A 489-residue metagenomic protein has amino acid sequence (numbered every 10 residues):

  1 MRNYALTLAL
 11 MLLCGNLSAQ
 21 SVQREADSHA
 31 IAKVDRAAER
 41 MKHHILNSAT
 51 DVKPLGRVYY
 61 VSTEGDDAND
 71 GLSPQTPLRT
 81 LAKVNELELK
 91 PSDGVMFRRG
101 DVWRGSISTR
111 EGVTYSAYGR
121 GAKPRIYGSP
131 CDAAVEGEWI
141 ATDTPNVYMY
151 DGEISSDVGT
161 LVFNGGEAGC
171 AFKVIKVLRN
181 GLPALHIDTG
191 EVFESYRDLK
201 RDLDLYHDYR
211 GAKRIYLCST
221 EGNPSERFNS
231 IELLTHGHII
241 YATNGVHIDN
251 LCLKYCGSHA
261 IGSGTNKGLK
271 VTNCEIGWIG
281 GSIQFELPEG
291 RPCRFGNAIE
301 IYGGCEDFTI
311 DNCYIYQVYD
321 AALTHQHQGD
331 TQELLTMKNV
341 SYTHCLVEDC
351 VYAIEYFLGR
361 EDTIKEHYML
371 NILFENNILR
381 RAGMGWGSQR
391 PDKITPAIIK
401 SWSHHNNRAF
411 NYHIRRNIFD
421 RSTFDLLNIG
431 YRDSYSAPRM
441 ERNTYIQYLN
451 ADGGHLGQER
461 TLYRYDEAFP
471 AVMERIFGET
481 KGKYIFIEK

Functional and structural regions predicted by a protein language model:
M1-A5: Positively charged n-region of N-terminal signal peptides that target proteins for export
L10-S18: Hydrophobic h-region of N-terminal signal peptides that target proteins for export in Gram-negative bacteria
A19-V22, I446: Intrinsically disordered, low-complexity regions enriched in polar/acidic and amide residues
V22-T265, G280-R294, I301, L334 (+2 more regions): Extracellular polysaccharide-degrading/modifying enzymes targeting complex plant/algal/animal polysaccharides
R104-T114, H344-L346, C350-V351, D362-E488: Predominantly extracellular beta-rich ligand-binding scaffolds that present long acidic/polar faces for carbohydrate
A133-V147, D151, D202, E232-H238 (+6 more regions): Extracellular beta-strand/beta-solenoid scaffold signature
N244-Y255, K267-G290, F295-A298, G303-A353 (+4 more regions): Right-handed parallel beta-helix
